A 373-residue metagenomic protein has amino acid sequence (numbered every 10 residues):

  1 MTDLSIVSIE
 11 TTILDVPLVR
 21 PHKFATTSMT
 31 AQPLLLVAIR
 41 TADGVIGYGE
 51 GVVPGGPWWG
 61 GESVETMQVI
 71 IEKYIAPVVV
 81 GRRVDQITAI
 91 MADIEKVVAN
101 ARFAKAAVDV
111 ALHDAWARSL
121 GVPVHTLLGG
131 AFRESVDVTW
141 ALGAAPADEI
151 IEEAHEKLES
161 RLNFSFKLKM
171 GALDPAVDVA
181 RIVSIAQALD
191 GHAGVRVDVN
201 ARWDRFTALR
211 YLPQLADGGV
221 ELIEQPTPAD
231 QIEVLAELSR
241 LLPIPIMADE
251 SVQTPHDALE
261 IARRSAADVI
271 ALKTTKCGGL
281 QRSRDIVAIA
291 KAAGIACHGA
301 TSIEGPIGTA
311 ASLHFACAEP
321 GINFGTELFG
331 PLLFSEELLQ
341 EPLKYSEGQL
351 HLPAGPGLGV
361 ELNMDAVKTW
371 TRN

Functional and structural regions predicted by a protein language model:
T2-R196, N200-L209, P213-D217, L241 (+2 more regions): N-terminal capping/lid subdomain adjacent to the active-site entrance of alpha/beta enzymes
T12, K169, P226, K273-T275: Conserved residues at the C-terminal ends of beta-strands
G49, V197-V199, E224, A248-D249 (+1 more regions): Active-site flanking residues adjacent to catalytic metal/cofactor-binding acidic residues
D85-I87, V124-H125, H192, L222-P226 (+2 more regions): Flexible, glycine/charged-enriched surface loops at secondary-structure junctions
A144, D148, A176, A229 (+2 more regions): Conserved phosphate-coordination/catalytic loops
S165-K167, E224, I270-A271, H298: Conserved beta-strand positions in the central sheet of alpha/beta enzyme cores
P213, G219, D230-M247, V252-Q349: Shared catalytic-loop signature of beta/alpha-barrel
